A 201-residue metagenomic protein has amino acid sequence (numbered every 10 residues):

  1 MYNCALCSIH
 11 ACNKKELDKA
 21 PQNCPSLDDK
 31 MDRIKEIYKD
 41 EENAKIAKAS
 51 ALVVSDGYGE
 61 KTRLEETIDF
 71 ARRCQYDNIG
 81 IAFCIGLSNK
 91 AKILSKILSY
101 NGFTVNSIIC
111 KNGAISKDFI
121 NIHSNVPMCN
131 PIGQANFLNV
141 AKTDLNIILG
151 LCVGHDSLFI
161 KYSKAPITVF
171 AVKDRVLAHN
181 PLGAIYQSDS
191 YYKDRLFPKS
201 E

Functional and structural regions predicted by a protein language model:
M1-N78, I85, N89: Electropositive, gly/pro-rich neighborhoods at or near active sites that engage anionic ligands
T62, V126-V140, L151-V153: Active-site glycine-rich loop that binds ribose-phosphate moieties when present
R73-G80, F137-T143: Short, surface-exposed connector motifs at secondary-structure boundaries
N89-N136: Long, charge-dense
A135-D144, G154-I160, H179-L182: Intrinsically disordered, low-complexity, charge-dense segments enriched in Lys/Arg and Glu/Asp interspersed
D156-V176: A short, gly/pro- and small-residue-rich
V169-E201: C-terminal functional extensions of proteins
